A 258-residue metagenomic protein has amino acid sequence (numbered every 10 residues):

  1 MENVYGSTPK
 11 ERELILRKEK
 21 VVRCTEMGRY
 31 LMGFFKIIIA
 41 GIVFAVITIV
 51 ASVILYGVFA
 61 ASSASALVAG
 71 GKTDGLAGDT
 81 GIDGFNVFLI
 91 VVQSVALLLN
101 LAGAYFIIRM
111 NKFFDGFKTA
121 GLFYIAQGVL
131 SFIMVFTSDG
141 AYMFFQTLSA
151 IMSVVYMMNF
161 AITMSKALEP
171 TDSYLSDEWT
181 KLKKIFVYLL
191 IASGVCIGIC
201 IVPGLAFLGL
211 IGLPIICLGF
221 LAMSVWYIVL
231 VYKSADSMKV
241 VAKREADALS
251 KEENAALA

Functional and structural regions predicted by a protein language model:
M1-C24, A69, K239-A258: Low-complexity, intrinsically disordered extramembrane tails and loops of integral membrane proteins
S7-P9, P170, P203, P214: Proline-rich intrinsically disordered, low-complexity coils
E11-E13, A64, T73, V202 (+2 more regions): Generic N-terminal initiation segments characterized by hydrophobic and/or small/turn-forming residues
V22-S63, G81-F106, N111-N159, T180-A235: Hydrophobic alpha-helical transmembrane segments in multi-pass membrane proteins
A64-I82: Perimembrane loop-to-helix junctions flanking transmembrane segments
F160-M164: Acidic, glycine-rich loop-and-strand cores that form catalytic or ligand-binding grooves in diverse globular domains
S165-G194, M238-S250: Membrane-helix boundary/juxtamembrane motif in polytopic membrane proteins
